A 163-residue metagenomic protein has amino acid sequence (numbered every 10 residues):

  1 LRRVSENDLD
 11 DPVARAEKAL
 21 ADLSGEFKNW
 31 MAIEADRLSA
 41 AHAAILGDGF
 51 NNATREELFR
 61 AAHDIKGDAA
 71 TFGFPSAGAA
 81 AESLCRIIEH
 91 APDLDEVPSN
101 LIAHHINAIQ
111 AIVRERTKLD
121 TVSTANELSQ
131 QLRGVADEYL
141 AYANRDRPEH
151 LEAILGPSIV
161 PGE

Functional and structural regions predicted by a protein language model:
L1-V4, I102-I159: Structural secondary-structure packing elements that flank or coincide with functional cores
P12-E56: Long, amphipathic alpha-helical coiled-coil segments characteristic of histidine-phosphotransfer scaffolds
E26, A53, I88-H104: Histidine phosphotransfer helical core of two-component systems
E26, F72-P75, R116-L119: Residue-level signal for short amphipathic helical patches enriched in basic/charged and nearby hydrophobic residues
E34-R37, A41, A61, A80-L84 (+1 more regions): Amphipathic, well-ordered alpha-helical segments in soluble domains
L38-G49, A69, I88-A91, R116: Secondary-structure edge/capping motif, primarily at the C-terminal ends of alpha-helices and the immediately following
N52-F59, E82, S99-A103, V122-E127: Short, charged, amphipathic alpha-helical segments
A53-H90: Extended, amphipathic alpha-helices with heptad-repeat/coiled-coil or helix-bundle character that serve as
